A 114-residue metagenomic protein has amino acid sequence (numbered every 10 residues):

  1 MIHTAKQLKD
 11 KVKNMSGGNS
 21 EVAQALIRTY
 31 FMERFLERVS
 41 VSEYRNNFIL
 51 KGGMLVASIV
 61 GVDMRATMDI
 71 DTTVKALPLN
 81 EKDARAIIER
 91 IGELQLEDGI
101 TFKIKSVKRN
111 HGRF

Functional and structural regions predicted by a protein language model:
M1-F114: Compositionally biased terminal segments of proteins
